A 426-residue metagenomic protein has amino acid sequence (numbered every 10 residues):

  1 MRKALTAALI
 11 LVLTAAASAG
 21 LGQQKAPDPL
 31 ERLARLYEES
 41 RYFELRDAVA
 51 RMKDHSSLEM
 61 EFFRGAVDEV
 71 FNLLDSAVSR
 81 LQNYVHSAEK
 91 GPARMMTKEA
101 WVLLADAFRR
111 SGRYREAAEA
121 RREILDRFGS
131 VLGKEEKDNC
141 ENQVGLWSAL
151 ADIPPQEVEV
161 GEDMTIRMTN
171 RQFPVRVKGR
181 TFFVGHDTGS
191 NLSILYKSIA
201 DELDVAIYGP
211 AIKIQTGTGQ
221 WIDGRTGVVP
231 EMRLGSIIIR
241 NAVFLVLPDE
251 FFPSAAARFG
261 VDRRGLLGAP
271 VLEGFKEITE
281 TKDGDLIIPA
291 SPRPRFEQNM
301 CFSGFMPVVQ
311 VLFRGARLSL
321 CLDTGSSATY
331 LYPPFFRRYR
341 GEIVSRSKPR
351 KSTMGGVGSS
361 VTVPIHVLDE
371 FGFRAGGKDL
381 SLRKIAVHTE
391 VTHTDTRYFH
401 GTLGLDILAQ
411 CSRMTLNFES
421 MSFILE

Functional and structural regions predicted by a protein language model:
M1-A4: Positively charged n-region of N-terminal signal peptides that target proteins for export
A7-A16: Bacterial N-terminal signal peptides
G20-E426: Pepsin/retropepsin-fold aspartyl endopeptidases
